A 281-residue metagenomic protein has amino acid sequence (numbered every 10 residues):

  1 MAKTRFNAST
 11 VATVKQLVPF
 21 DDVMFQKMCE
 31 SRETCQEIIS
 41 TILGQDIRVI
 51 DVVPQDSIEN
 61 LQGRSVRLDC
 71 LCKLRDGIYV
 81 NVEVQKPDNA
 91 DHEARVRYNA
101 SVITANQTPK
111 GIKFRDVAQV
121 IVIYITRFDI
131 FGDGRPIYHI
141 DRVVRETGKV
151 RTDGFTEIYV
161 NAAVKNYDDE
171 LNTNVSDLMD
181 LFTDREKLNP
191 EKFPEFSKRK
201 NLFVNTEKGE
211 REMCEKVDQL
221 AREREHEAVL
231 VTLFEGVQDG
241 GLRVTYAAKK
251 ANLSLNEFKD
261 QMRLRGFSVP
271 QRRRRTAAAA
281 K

Functional and structural regions predicted by a protein language model:
M1-T156, N166-D168, R273-K281: Accessory alpha/beta interaction modules
A2-K15, V23, Y79-Q85, E170-K281: Short, charged alpha-helical interaction segments and adjacent helix-coil junctions
N161-A162: Interfacial alpha-helical end/capping and short helix-turn segments at domain and membrane boundaries
